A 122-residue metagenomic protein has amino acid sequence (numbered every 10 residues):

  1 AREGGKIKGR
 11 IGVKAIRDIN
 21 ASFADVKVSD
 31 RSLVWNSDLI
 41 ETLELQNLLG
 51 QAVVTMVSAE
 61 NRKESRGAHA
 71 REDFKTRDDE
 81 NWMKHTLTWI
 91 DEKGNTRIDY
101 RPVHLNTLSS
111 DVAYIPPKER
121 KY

Functional and structural regions predicted by a protein language model:
A1-Y122: Glycine- and aromatic-enriched mobile tails/lids
